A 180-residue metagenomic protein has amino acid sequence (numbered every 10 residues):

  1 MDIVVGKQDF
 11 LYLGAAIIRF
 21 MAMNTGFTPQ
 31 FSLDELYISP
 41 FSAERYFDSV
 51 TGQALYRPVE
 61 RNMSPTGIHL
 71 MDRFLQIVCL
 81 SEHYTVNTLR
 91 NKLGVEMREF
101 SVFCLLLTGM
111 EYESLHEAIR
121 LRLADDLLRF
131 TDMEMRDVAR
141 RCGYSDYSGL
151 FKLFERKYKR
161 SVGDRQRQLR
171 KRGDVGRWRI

Functional and structural regions predicted by a protein language model:
M1-R57: DNA-contacting interfaces and partner/effector-binding or oligomerization modules in DNA-centric proteins
T51-T85, C104, T108, D125-E134 (+2 more regions): Basic, amphipathic alpha-helical hairpins
P65-D72, L115-R122, Y147: Short alpha-helical elements of helix-turn-helix
T88-L93, V138-A139: Short alpha-helical "recognition helix" segments of helix-turn-helix
K92, E96-R98, S145-D146: Short coil turns linking two alpha-helices in DNA-binding domains
V102-F103, S114, D126, G149-L153 (+1 more regions): DNA-binding alpha-helical recognition surfaces that contact promoter or target DNA
L106-C142, Q168-I180: Terminal helix-turn-helix DNA-binding modules in bacterial transcription factors
D132-Q168: Sequence-specific DNA-binding recognition helix
